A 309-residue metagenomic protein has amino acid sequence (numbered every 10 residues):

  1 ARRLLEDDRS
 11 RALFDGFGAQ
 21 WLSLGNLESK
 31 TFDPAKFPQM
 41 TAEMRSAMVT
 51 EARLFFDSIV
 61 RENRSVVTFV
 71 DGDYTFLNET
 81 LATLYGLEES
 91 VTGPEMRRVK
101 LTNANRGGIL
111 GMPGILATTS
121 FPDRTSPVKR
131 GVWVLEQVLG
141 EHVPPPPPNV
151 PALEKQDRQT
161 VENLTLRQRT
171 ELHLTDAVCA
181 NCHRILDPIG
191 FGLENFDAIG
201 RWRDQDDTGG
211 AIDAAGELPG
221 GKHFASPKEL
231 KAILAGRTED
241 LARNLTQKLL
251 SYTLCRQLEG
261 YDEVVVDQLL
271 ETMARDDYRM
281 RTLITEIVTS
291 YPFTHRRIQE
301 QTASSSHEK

Functional and structural regions predicted by a protein language model:
A1-W133, V143-P144, L166: A cross-family structural signal marking well-folded subdomains
L5, N63-R64, T253, Q257 (+1 more regions): Short amphipathic alpha-helical interaction patches enriched in hydrophobic/aromatic residues with interspersed Lys/Arg
D8-D15, N244-L245, T282-I284: Bilobed periplasmic-binding protein-like "clamshell/Venus-flytrap" ligand-binding domains
F14, P34, L245, E259-G260: Short, surface-exposed glycine/acidic/tryptophan-bearing loops
S46, T50, E239-N244: Alpha-helix N-cap/helix-start motif at coil-to-helix transitions, marked by capping-box chemistry
A82, R97-A242, T253, G260 (+2 more regions): Sequence context surrounding c-type heme c attachment/ligation sites in exported
